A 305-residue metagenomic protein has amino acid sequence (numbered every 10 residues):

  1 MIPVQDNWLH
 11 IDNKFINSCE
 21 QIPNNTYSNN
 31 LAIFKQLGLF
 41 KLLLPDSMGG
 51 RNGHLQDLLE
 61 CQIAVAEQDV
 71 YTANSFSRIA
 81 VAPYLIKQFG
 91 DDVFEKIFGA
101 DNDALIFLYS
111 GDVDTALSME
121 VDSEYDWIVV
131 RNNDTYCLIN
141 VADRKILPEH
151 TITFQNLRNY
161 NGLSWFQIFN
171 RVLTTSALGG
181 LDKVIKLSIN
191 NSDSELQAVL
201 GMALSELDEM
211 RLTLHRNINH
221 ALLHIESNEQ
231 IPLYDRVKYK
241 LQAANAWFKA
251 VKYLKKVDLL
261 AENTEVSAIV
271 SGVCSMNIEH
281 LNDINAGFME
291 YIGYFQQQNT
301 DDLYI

Functional and structural regions predicted by a protein language model:
M1-S75, L223-L233, Q296-I305: Amphipathic, small/basic residue-rich leader segments at the start of a protein or domain
E20-N25, E209-S267: C-terminal helix-coil-helix/basic helical segment that borders enzyme active sites and/or dimer interfaces and provides
R51, Q88-R144, F154: Glycine-rich, Trp-frequent "lid" loop and neighboring beta-strands that shape and gate the flavin cofactor pocket
C61, V65, A82-I86, L181-S188 (+2 more regions): Buried hydrophobic packing segments
I63, A73-D92: N-terminal glycine-rich flavin-associated loop
I79, T174, L178-L181, A203 (+4 more regions): Alpha-helical transition-metal enzyme core signature, strongest for iron centers
I146-L212: Glycine-rich beta->alpha junctions and the first turn(s) of the following alpha-helix
V257-I305: Glycine-rich phosphate/cofactor-binding loops in nucleotide/flavin-utilizing enzymes
